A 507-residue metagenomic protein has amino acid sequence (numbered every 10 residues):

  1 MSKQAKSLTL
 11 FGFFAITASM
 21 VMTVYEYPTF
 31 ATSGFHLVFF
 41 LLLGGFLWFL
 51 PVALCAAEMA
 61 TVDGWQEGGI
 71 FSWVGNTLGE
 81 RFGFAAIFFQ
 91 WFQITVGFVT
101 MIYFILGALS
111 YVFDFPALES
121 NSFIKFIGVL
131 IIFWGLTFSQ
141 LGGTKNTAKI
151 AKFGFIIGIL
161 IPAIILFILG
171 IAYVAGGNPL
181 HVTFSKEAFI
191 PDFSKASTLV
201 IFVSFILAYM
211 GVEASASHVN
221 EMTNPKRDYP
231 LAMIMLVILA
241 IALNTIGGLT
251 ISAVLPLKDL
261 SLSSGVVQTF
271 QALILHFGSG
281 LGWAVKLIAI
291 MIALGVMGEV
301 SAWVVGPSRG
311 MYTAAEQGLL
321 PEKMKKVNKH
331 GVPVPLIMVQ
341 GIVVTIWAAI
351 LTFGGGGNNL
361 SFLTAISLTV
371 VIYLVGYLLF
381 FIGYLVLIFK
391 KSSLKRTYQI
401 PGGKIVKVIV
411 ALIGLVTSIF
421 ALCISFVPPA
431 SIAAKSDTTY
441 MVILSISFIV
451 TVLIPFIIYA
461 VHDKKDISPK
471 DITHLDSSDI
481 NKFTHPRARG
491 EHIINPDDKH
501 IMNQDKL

Functional and structural regions predicted by a protein language model:
M1-L43, F49-A57, W65-E67, S185-K186 (+5 more regions): Membrane-interface "cap" regions at the ends of multi-pass membrane proteins
K3-Q4, I150, K326-H330, Y377-P428: C-terminal membrane-solvent junction of multi-pass transporters and transport-like membrane proteins
Q4, F39, A117-I124, F153-A289: Helix-loop-helix junctions that connect adjacent transmembrane segments in multi-pass membrane transporters
A5-F13, T95, F123-L130, T223-L231 (+4 more regions): Loop-to-transmembrane helix boundary motifs in multi-pass membrane proteins
T32, L50-V62, Q66-F133, T137-L141 (+3 more regions): Hydrophobic transmembrane alpha-helices that form the core helical bundles of multi-pass secondary transporters
L43-V52, A56, F98, G158-Y173 (+6 more regions): Selective recognition of specific alpha-helical transmembrane segments in multi-pass small-molecule
S72-W73, G79, Y111-P116, A232-S301 (+1 more regions): TM-loop-TM module centered on a large, flexible mid-protein loop between adjacent transmembrane helices in multi-pass
L109, I124-P179, M210, M233-I238 (+4 more regions): Membrane-interface loop-to-helix entry segments
